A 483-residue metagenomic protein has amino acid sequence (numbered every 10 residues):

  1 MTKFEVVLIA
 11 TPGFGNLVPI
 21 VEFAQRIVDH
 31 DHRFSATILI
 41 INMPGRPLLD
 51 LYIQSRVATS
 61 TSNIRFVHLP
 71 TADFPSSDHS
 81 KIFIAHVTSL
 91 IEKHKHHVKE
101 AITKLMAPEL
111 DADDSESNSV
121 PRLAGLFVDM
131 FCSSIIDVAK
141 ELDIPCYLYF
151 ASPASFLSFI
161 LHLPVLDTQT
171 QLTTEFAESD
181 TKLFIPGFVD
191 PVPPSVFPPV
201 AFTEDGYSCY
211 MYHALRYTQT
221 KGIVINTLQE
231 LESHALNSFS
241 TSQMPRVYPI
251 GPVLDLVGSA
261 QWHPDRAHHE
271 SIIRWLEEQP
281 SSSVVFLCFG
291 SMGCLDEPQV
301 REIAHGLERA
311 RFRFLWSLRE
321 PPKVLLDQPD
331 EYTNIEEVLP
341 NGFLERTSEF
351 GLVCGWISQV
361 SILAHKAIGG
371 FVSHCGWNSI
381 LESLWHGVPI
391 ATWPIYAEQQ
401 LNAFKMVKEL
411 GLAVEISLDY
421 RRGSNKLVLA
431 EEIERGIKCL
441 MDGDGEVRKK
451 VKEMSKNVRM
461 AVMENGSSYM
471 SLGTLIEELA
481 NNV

Functional and structural regions predicted by a protein language model:
M1-V483: Glycosyltransferase specificity loop/lid
